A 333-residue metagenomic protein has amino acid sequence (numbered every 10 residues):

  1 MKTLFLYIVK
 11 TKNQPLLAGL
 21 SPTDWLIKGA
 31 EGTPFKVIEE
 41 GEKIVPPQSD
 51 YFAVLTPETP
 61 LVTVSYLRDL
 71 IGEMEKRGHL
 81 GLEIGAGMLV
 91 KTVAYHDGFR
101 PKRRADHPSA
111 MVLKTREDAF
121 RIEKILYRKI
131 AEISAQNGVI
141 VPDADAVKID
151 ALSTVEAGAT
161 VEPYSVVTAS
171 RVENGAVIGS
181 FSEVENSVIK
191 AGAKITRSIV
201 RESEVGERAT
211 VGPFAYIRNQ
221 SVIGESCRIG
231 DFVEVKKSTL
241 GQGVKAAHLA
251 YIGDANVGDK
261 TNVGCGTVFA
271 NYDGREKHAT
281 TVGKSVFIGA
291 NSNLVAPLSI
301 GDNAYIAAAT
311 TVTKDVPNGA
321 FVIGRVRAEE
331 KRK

Functional and structural regions predicted by a protein language model:
M1-D145, G158, N318-A320, R325-K333: Terminal amphipathic alpha-helical/low-complexity segments used for targeting or macromolecular assembly
V45, L152, A279-T281: Solvent-exposed alpha-helices and their adjacent loops that cap or buttress functional pockets in soluble metabolic
L55-T56, P163, H248, A308: A secondary-structure boundary/capping signal
V62, I195-K333: Glycine-rich hexapeptide-repeat left-handed beta-helix
A151-E185, S198: Phosphate-binding active sites in nucleotide-utilizing proteins
L152, G158, Y164, F181 (+4 more regions): Tight coil/turn sites that cap or link beta-strands
